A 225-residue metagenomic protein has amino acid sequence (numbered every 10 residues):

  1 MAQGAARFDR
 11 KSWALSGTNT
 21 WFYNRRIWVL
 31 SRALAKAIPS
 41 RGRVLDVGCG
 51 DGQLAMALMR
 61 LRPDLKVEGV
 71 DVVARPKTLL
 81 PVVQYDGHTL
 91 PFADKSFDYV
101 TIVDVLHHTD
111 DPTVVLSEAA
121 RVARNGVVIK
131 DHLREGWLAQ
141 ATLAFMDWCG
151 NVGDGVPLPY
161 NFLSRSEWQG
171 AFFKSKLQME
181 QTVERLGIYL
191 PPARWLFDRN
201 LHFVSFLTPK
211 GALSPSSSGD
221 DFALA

Functional and structural regions predicted by a protein language model:
Q3-R32: Class I SAM-dependent methyltransferase Rossmann-like catalytic core, especially the SAM/SAH-binding loop
R41-G50: Conserved class I S-adenosyl-L-methionine
D51-T89: Class I SAM-dependent methyltransferase SAM/SAH-binding core
M56, H132-R194: C-terminal alpha-helical "lid/dimerization" subdomain adjacent to the S-adenosyl-L-methionine
T101: A conserved beta-strand element that flanks and buttresses the S-adenosyl-L-methionine
D104-V105: Short catalytic micro-motifs in class I SAM-dependent methyltransferases
T109-E118: A short, conserved alpha-helix within the catalytic core of class I
N125-H132: Conserved beta-strand signature within the Rossmann-like core of class I S-adenosyl-L-methionine
